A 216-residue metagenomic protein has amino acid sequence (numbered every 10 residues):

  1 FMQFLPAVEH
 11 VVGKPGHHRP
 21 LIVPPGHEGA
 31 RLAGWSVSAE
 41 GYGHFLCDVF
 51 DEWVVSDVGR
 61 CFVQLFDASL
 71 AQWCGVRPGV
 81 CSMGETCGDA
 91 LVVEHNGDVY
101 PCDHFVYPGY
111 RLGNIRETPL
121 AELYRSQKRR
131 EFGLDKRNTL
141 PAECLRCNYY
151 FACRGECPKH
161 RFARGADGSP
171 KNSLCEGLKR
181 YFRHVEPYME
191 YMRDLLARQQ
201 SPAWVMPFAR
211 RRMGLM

Functional and structural regions predicted by a protein language model:
F1-S82, T86, V92, V106-Y107 (+1 more regions): Radical SAM enzyme [4Fe-4S]-AdoMet core and its adjacent flexible, acidic and glycine-rich loops/tails across
V106-M216: Flexible mid-to-C-terminal extensions adjoining Fe-S/redox cofactors in radical SAM and related proteins
